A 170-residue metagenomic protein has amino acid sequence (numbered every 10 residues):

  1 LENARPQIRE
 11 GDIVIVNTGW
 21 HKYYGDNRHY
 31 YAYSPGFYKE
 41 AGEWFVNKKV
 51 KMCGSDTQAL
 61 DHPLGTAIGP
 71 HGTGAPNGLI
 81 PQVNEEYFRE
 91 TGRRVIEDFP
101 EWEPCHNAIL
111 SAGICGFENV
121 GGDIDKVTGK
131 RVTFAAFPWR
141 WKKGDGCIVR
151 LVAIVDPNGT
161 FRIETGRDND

Functional and structural regions predicted by a protein language model:
L1-D170: Active-/binding-site microenvironments in catalytic and ligand-binding cores
